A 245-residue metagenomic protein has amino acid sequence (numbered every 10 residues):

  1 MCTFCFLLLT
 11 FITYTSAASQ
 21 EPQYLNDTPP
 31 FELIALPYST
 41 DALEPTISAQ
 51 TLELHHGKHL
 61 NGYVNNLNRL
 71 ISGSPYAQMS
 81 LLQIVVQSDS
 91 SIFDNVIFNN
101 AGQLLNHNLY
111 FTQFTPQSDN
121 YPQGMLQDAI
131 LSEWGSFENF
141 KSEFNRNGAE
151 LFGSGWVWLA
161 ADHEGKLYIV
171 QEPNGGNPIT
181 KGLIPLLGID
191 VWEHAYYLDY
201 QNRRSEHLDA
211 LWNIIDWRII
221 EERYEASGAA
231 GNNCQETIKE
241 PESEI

Functional and structural regions predicted by a protein language model:
M1-F4, N233: The N-terminal extracellular segments of secreted preproproteins, especially immediately downstream of signal
T3-T13: Bacterial N-terminal signal peptides
A18-I245: Feature for soluble, non-membrane regions of globular proteins
